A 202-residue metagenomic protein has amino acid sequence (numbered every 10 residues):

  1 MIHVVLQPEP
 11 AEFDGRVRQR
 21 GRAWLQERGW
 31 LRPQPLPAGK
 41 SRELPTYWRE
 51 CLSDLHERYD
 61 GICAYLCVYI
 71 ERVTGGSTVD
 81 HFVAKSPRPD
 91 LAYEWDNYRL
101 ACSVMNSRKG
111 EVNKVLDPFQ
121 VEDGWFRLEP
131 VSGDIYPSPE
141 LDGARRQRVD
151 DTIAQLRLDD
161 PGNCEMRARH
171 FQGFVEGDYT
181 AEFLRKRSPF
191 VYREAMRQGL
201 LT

Functional and structural regions predicted by a protein language model:
M1-R58, V68-T74, P89-R99, S103-T202: Extended charged
I62, T78, A101: The −1 position to Zn-ligating cysteines in a subset of zinc-ribbon hairpins
Y65: Glycine-rich phosphate/pyrophosphate-binding loop shared by adenosine-nucleotide-utilizing enzymes
V79-K85: Histidine-centered catalytic micro-motifs used for acid/base chemistry in nuclease and nucleotide-processing active
